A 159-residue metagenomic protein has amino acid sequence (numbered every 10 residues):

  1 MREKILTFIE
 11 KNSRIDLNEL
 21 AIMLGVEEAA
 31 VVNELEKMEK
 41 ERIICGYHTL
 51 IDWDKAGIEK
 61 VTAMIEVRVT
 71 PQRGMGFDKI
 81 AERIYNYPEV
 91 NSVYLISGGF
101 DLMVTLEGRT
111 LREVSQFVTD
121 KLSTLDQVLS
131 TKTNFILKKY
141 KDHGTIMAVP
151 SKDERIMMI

Functional and structural regions predicted by a protein language model:
M1-I159: A compositional/biophysical signature of low hydrophobicity enriched in polar/charged and small residues
